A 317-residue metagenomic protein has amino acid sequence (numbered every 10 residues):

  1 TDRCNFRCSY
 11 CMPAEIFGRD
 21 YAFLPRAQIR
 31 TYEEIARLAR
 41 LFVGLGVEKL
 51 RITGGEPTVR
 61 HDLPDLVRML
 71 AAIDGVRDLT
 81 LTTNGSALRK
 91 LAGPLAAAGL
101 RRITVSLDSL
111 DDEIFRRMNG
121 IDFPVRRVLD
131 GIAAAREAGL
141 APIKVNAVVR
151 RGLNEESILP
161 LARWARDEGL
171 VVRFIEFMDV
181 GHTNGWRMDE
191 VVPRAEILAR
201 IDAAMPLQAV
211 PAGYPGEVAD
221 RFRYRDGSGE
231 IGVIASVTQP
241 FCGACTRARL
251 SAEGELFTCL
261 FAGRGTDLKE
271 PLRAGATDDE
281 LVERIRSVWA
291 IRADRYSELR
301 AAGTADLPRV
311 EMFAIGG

Functional and structural regions predicted by a protein language model:
T1, N5, Q239-C242: Residues immediately within or flanking Cys/His clusters that coordinate Zn2+ in small zinc-binding modules
D2-R77: Conserved alpha-helical substructure of the radical SAM core
F17-G18, P57-V59, G85-K90, R101 (+3 more regions): Conserved radical SAM core fold
Y21-I29, R116-F123, W186-D189: Short glycine-enriched, charge-decorated loop/helix-capping segments at active-site entrances that position
T31, I35, L63, L88 (+2 more regions): Aromatic/hydrophobic pocket-lining residues that form the small-molecule binding cavity in soluble enzyme cores
L45-R51, A72-T80, A98-I103, L107 (+3 more regions): Conserved C-terminal portion of the radical SAM core fold that forms the substrate/S-adenosylmethionine-binding
R163-D167, F177-G317: Auxiliary Fe-S-binding modules of radical SAM enzymes
